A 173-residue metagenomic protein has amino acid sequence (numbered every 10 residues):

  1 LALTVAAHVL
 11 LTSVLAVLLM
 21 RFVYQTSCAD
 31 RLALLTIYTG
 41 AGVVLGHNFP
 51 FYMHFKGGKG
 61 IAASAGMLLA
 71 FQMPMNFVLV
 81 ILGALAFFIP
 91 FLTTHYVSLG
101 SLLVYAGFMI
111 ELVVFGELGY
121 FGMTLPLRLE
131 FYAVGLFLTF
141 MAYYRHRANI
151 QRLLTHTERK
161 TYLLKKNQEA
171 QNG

Functional and structural regions predicted by a protein language model:
L1, G57, R147, Q151-G173: Cytosolic, membrane-interface loops and tails of multi-pass inner-membrane proteins
L1-M20, L82: Multi-pass membrane catalytic core of lipid/isoprenoid biosynthesis enzymes
A2-L3, A33-A41, F77-L85, S98-L103 (+1 more regions): Hydrophobic alpha-helical transmembrane segments
V9-V17, V44-F51, Y143: Transmembrane alpha-helical segments of multi-pass membrane transport proteins and ion-pumping complexes
Y24-T26, G116-P126: Membrane-interface helix termini and inter-helical loops of multi-pass transporters
G42, I61-T94, G107-G116: Interfacial segments of multi-pass membrane proteins
P50-K59, I89-A106: Membrane-helix interface "capping/anchor" motifs
